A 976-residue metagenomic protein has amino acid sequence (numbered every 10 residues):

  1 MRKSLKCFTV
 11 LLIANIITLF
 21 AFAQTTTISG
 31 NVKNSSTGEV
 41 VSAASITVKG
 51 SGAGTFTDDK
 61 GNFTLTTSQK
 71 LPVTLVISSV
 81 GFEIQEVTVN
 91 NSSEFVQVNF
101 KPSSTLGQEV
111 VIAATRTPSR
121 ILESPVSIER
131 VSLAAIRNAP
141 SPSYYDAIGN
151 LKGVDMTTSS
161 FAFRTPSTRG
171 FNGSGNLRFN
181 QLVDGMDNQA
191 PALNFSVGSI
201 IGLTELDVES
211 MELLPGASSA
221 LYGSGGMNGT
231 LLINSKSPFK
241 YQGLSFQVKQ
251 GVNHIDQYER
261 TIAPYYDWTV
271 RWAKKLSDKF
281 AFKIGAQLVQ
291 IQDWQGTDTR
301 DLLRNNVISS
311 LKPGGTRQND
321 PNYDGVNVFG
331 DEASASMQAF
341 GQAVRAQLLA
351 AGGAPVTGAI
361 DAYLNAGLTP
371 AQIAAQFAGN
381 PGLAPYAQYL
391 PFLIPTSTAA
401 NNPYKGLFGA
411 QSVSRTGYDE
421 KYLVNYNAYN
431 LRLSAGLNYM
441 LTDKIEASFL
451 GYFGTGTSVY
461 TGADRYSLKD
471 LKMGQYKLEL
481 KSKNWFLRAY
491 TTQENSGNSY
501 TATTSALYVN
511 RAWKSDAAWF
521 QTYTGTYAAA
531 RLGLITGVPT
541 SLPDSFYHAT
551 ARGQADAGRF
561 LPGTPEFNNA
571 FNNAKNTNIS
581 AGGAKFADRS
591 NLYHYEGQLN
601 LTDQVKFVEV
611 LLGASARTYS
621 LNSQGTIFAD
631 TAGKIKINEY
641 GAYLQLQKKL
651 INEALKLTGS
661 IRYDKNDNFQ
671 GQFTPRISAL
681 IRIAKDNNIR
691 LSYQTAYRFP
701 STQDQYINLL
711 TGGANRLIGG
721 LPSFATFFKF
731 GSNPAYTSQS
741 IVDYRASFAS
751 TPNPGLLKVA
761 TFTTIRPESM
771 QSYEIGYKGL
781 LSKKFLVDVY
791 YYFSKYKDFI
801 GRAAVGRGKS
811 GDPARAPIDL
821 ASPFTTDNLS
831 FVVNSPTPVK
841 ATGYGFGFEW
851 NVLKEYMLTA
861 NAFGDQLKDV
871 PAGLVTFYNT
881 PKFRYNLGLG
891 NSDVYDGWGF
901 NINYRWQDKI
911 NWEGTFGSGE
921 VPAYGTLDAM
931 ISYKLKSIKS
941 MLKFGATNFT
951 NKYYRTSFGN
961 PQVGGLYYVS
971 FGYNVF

Functional and structural regions predicted by a protein language model:
F22-E109: Periplasm-facing N-terminal accessory domains of Gram-negative outer-membrane beta-barrel systems
S29, S45-N62, E109-A139, R164-T165 (+1 more regions): N-terminal periplasmic "start-of-domain" segments of outer-membrane beta-barrel proteins
F63-T66, N188-P215: Short acidic/polar hinge/loop motifs at secondary-structure boundaries that mediate gating or recognition
T66, I128, Y145-A190, E209-S210: Extracytoplasmic beta-strand/coil segments of soluble accessory domains associated with Gram-negative outer-membrane
F95-N99, Y144-A147, R164-T168, F179-L182 (+3 more regions): N-terminal periplasmic accessory domains that precede and gate Gram-negative outer-membrane beta-barrel machines
L206-E209, A220-L232, S237-L302, A428-L431: Outer-membrane beta-barrel translocator/receptor signature
A273-K279, G285-I291, A428, G474-Y476 (+7 more regions): Conserved C-terminal beta-signal and adjacent last beta-strands/turns of outer-membrane beta-barrel proteins
L650, L786-W912, G972-N974: Gram-negative outer-membrane beta-barrel transporters
